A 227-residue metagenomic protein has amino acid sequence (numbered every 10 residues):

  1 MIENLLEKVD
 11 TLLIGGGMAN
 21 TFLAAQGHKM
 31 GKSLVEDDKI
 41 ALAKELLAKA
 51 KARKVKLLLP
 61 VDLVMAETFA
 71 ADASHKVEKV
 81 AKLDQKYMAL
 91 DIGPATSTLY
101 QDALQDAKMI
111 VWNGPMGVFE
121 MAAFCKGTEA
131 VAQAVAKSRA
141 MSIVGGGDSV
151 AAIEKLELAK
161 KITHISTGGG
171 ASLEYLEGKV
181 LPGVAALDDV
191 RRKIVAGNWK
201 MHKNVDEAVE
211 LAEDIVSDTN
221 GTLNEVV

Functional and structural regions predicted by a protein language model:
M1-V227: Active-site loop-to-helix "anion-binding N-cap" substructures in soluble metabolic enzymes
